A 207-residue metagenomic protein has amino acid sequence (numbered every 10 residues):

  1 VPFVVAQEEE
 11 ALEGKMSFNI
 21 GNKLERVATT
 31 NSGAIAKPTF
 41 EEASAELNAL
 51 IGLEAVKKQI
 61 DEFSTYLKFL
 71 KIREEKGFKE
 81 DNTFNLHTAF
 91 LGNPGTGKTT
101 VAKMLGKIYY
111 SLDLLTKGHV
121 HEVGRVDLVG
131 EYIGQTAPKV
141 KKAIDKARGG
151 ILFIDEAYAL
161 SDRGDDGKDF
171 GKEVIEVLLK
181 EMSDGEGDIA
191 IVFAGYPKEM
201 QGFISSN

Functional and structural regions predicted by a protein language model:
V1-N31, I35, N82-F84, A89 (+2 more regions): N-terminal accessory segments that target, anchor, or regulate ATP-driven/P-loop NTPase machines and associated
F40-L86, K107: Pre-Walker A (pre-P-loop) alpha-helix and adjacent loop at the N terminus of AAA/AAA+ ATPase modules, a conserved
K79-G118, K142-K146: Walker A/P-loop
T116-A147: Short glycine-rich substrate-engagement loop in P-loop NTPases that contacts/grips substrate
R125-T136, A159-K172: Flexible beta-alpha connector loops of hexameric P-loop NTPases
I144-K146, E173-A190: Substrate-engagement module of ASCE P-loop NTPases
D155-A157: Walker B catalytic acidic pair
G167, K198-N207: Short regulatory helix/loop adjacent to the ATP-binding pocket of P-loop NTPases
